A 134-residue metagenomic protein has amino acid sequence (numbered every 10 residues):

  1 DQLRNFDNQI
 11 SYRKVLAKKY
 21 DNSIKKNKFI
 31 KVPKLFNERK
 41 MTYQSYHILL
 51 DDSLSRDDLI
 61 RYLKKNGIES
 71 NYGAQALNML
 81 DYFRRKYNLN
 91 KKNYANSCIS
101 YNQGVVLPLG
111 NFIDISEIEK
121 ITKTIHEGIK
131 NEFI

Functional and structural regions predicted by a protein language model:
D1-I134: PLP-dependent aminotransferase class I/II
